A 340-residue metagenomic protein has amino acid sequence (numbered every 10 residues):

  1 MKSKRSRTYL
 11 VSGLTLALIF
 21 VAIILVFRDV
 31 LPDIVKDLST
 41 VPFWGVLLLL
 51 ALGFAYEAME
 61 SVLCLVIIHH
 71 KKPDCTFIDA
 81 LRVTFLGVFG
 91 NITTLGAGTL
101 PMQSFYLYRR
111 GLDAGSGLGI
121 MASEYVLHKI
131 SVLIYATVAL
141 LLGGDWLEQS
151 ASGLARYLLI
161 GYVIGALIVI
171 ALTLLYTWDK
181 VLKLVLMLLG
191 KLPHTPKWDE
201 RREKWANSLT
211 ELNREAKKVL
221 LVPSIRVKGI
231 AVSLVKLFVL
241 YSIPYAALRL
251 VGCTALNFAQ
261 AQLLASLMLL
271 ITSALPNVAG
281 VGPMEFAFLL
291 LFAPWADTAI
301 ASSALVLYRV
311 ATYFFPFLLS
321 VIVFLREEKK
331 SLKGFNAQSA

Functional and structural regions predicted by a protein language model:
M1-K36, G87-W198, N277, V281-A340: Transmembrane helix-loop-helix hairpins in multi-pass inner-membrane proteins
S6-L10, T40-L49, K217-A231: Membrane-interface helix starts
P32-L38, S208-L221: A short amphipathic helical element positioned immediately N-terminal to and/or at the very start of a transmembrane
V46-L50, F77, L81-R82, L118 (+5 more regions): Hydrophobic alpha-helical transmembrane segments
L49-Y56, G87-N91, H128, V232-K236 (+1 more regions): Alpha-helical transmembrane segments of multi-pass integral membrane proteins
M59-F85, F89, A247-L264: Membrane-embedded helical hairpins/re-entrant loop segments and their flanking transmembrane helices within multi-pass
K191-L212: Short, membrane-interfacial amphipathic segments enriched in basic
V219-L267, L275: Transmembrane helical segments that form the transport core of multi-pass membrane transport proteins
